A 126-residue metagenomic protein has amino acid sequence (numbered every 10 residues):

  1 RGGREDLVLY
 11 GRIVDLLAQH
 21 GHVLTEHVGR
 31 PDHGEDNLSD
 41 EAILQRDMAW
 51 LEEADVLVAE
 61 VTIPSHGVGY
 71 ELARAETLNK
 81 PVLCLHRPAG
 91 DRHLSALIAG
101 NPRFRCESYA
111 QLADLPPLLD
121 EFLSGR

Functional and structural regions predicted by a protein language model:
R1-R126: Conserved catalytic or regulatory cores that recognize and/or transform ribose-phosphate-containing ligands
